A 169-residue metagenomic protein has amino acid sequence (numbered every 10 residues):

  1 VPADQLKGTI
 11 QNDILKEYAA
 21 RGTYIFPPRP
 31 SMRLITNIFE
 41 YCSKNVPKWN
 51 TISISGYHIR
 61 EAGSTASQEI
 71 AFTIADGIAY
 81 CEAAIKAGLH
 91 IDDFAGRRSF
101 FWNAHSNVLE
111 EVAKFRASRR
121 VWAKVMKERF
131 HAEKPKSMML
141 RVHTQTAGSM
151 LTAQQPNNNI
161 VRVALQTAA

Functional and structural regions predicted by a protein language model:
V1-E110, R129-A132, K136-H143: Catalytic alpha/beta active-site cores
F101-W102, V108-A168: Glycine-rich anion/phosphate-binding loop at the beta-strand->alpha-helix junction
